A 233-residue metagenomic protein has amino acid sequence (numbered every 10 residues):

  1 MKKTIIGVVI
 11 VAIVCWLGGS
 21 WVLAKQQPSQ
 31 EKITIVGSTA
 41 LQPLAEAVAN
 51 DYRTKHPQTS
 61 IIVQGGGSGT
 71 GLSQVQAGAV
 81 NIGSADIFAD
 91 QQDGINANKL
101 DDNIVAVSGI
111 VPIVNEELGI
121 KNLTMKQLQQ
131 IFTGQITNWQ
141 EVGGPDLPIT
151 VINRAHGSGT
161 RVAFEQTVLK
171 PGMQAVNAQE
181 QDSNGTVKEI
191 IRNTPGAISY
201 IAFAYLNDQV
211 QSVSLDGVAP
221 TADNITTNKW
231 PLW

Functional and structural regions predicted by a protein language model:
K2-W233: Exported/periplasmic ABC-transporter solute-binding proteins
